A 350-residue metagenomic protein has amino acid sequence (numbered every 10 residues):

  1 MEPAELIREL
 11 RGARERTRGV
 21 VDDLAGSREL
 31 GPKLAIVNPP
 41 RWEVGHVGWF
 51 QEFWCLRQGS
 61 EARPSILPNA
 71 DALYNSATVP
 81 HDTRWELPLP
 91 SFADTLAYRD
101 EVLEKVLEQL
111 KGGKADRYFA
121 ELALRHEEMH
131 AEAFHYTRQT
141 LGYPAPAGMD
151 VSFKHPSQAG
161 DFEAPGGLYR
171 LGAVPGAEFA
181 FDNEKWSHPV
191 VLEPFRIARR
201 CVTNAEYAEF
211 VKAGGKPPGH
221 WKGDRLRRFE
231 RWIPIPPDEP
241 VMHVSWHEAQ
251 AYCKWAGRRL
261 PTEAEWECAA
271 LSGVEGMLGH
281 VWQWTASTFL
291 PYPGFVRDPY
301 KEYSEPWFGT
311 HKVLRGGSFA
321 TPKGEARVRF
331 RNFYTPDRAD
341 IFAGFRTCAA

Functional and structural regions predicted by a protein language model:
M1-D23, G45, W49, A97-E101: Alpha-helical bundle segments that constitute or directly flank the non-heme di-iron/ferroxidase center
I7, E15, S27-T78, G112-H155 (+4 more regions): Short, contiguous alpha-helical
S27, F179-E193: Short, conserved catalytic-motif segment at the N-terminal edge
E52-G112, F195-A269: Active-site microenvironments of metalloenzymes and redox enzymes
F153-A164, R170: Extracytoplasmic and endomembrane cell-envelope/extracellular-matrix remodeling and assembly machinery
A164, Y169-R170, I197, V241 (+4 more regions): Bulky hydrophobic/aromatic "packing anchor" residues in well-ordered structure
K185-H188, K212-P217, M277-A350: Surface-exposed recognition segments
A269-L278: Cytochrome P450 C-terminal beta-domain/meander region
